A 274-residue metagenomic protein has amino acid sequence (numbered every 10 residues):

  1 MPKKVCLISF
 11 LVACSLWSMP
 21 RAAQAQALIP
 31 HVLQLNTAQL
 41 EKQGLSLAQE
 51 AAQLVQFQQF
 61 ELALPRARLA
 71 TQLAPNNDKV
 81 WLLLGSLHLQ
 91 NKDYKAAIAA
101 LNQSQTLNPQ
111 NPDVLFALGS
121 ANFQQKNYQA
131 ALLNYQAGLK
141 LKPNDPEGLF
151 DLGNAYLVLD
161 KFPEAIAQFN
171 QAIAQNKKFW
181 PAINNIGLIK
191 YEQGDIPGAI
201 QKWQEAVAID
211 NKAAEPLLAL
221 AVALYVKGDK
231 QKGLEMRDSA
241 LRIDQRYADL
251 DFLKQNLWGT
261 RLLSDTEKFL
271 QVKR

Functional and structural regions predicted by a protein language model:
M1-K42, Q56-F57, L62-L69, K273-R274: Long, contiguous interaction/recruitment modules in multidomain scaffold/adaptor proteins
Q26-L40, K232-R274: Terminal, low-structured helical/coil segments at or just beyond the last alpha-helical repeat
L40-K79, L83-D93, S120-Q124, N154: Alpha-helical segment of the N-proximal tetratricopeptide repeat
G44, D78-K79, P112-D113, P146-E147 (+3 more regions): Helix-start (N-cap) detector for alpha-helical repeat units in TPR-like alpha-solenoids, especially tetratricopeptide
F57-R66, Q90-Q103, Q124-A137, V158-Q171 (+2 more regions): Structural signature of tandem alpha-helical TPR/SEL1-like repeats, specifically the intra-repeat loop/turn
L73, L107, L141, Q175-N176 (+2 more regions): Structural marker of alpha-solenoid helical repeat scaffolds
Q204, A208, A214, L218-D249: TPR/TPR-like (Sel1-like) alpha-helical repeat modules
